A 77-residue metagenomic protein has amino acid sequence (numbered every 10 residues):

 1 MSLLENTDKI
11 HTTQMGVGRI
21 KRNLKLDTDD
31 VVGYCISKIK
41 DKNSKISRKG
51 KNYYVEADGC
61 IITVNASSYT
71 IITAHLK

Functional and structural regions predicted by a protein language model:
M1-K77: Ribonuclease/tRNase effector modules and their secretory precursors
